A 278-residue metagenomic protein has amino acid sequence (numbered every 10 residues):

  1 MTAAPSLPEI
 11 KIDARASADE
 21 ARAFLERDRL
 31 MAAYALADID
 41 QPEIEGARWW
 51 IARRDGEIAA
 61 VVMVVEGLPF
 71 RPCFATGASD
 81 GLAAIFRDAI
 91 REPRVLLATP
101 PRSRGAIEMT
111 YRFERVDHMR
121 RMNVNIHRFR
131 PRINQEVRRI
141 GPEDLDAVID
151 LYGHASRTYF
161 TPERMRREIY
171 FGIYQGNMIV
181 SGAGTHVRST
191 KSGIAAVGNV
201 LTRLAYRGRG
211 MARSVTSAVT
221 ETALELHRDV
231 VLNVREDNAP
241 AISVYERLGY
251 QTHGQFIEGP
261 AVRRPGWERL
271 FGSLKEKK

Functional and structural regions predicted by a protein language model:
T2-Y34, R120-R121, N125-Y159, F271-K278: Short amphipathic alpha-helix that is part of the acyltransferase structural core
S6-I12, A23-A32, L36-D88, A183-G198: Conserved donor-binding loop and adjoining core beta-sheet/short helix segment in diverse acyl/aminoacyl transferases
W49-R53, Y170-Y174, N233: Cytosolic beta-strand hydrophobic patch enriched in CBS
I58, M63-I133, G259: Acyl-donor-binding surface of acyltransferase catalytic domains
A78-A89, T202, G208-L224, I242-R247: Conserved acetyl-CoA-binding loop-helix of GNAT-fold acetyltransferases
A98-R104, L232-I242, E258-L270: Conserved beta-strand-loop-alpha-helix junction that forms the acyl-donor binding cleft
I107-E108, V244-Y245, Y250: Conserved active-site tyrosine of GNAT-family acetyltransferases
R128-A195, N199: Flexible, substrate/cofactor-facing loop regions flanked by secondary structure within enzyme catalytic domains
